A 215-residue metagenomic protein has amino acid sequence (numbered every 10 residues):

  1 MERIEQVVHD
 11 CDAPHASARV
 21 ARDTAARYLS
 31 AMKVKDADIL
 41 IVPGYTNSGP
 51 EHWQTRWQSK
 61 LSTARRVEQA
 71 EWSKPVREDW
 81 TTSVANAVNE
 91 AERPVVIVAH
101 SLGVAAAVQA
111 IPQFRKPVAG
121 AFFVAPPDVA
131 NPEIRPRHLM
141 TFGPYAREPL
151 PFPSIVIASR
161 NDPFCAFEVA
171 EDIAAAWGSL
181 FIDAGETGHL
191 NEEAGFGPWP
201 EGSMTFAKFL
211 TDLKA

Functional and structural regions predicted by a protein language model:
K33-R93: Active-site catalytic motif of lipid deacylating hydrolases and related acyltransferases
Q69-A70, F122-A130: Active-site nucleophile loop of the alpha/beta-hydrolase fold
V98-G103, A107: Gly/Ala-rich beta-loop-alpha elbow adjacent to hydrolase catalytic centers
Q109-A119: Conserved hydrolase catalytic core segment
V156-A158: Short beta-strand/loop motif that positions the catalytic acidic residue of the alpha/beta-hydrolase fold
N161-C165: Acidic catalytic loop of the alpha/beta-hydrolase fold
A176-N191: Catalytic histidine neighborhood in serine/cysteine hydrolases with alpha/beta-hydrolase-type architecture
E193-T205: Post-His helix in hydrolase/transferase enzymes
